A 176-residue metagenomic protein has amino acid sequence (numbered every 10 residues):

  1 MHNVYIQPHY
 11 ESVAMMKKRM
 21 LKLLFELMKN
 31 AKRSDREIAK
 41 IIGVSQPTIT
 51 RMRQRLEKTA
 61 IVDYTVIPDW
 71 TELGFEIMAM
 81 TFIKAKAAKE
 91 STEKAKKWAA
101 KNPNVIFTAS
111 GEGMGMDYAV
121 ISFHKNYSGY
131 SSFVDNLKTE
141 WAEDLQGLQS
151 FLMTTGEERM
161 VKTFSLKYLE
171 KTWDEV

Functional and structural regions predicted by a protein language model:
H2-V176: A compositional/biophysical signature of low hydrophobicity enriched in polar/charged and small residues
